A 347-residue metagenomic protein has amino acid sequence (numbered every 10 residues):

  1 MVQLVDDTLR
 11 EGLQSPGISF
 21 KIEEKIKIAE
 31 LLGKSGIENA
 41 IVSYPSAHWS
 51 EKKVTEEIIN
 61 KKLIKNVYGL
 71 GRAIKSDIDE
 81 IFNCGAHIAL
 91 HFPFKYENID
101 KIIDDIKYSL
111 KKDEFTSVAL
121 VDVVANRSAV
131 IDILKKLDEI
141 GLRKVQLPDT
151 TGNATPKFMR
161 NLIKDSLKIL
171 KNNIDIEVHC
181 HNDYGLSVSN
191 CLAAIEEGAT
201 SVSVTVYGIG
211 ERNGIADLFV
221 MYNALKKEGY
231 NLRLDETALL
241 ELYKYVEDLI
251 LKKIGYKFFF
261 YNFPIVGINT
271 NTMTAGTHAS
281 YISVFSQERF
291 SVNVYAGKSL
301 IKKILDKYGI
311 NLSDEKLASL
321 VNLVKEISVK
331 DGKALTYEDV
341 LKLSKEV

Functional and structural regions predicted by a protein language model:
M1-G17, S109-D122, S166-D175, K298: N-terminal small/glycine-rich loop or linker at the start of catalytic domains across soluble metabolic enzymes
M1-L63: A charged N-terminal "starter" segment
V2, L232-V347: A mid-to-C-terminal "edge-of-domain" accessory segment
E11, S15-P16, Y44-W49, K95-N98 (+4 more regions): Short, small-residue-enriched loops and turns at beta-alpha junctions that line or gate enzyme active sites
G12, L32, V145, G198 (+2 more regions): Conserved, mostly hydrophobic/aromatic
N39, Y44-A47, E51-T55, I59-I133 (+1 more regions): Active-site beta->alpha loop and helix N-cap motifs at the rims of alpha/beta catalytic domains
S76-I81, R127-L137, Y184-T200: Catalytic cores of alpha/beta
P148-G267, T274: Catalytic alpha/beta core domains of metabolic enzymes, predominantly
